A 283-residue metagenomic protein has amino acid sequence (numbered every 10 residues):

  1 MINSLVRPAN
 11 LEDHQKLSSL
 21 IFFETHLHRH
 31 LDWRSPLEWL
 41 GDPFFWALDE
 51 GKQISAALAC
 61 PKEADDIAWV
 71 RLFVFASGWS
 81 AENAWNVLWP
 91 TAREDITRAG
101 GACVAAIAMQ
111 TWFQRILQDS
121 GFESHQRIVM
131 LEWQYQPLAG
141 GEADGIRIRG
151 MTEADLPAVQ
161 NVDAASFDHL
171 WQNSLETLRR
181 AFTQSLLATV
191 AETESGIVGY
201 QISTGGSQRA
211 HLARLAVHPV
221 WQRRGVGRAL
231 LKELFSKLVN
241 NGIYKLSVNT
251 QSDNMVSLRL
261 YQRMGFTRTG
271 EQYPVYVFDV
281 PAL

Functional and structural regions predicted by a protein language model:
N3-L17, I146-V159: A short beta-loop-alpha structural element at the N-terminal edge of CoA-dependent acyl/N-acetyltransferase catalytic
S19-D32, P36, N161-N173: Helix-loop element at the rim of GNAT/NAT acetyltransferase active sites that forms part of the acceptor-substrate
F22, D32-W89, E94, T193 (+2 more regions): Conserved donor-binding loop and adjoining core beta-sheet/short helix segment in diverse acyl/aminoacyl transferases
K62-D66, A76-D144, P274-F278: Acyl-donor-binding surface of acyltransferase catalytic domains
A81-E94, V217, R223-S236, N240 (+1 more regions): Conserved acetyl-CoA-binding loop-helix of GNAT-fold acetyltransferases
V104-I107, L212, L246-T250: Conserved hydrophobic beta-strand within the GNAT/NAT acetyltransferase core sheet that lines the active-site cleft
A108-Q126, R224, R228, S252-G270: Conserved active-site alpha-helix within GNAT-family acetyltransferase domains
V129-R147, T152, N249-M255, M264 (+1 more regions): C-terminal "cap" of GNAT-fold acetyltransferases
